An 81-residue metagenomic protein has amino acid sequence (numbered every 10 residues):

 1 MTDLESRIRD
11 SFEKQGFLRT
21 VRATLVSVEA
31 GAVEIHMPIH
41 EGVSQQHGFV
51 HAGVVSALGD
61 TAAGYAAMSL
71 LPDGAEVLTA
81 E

Functional and structural regions predicted by a protein language model:
M1-E81: Terminal targeting signals and extreme-terminal segments of soluble enzymes
